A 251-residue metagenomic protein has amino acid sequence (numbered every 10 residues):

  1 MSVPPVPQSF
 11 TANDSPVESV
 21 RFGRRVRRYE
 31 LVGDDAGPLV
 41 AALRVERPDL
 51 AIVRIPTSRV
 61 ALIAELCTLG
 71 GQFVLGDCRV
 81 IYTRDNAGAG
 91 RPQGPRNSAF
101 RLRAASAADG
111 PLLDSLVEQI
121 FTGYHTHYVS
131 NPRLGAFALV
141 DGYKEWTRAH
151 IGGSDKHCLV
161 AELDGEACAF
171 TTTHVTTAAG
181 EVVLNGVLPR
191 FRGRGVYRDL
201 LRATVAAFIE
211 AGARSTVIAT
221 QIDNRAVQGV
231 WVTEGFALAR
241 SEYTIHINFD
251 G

Functional and structural regions predicted by a protein language model:
M1-R27, R84-A108, G251: Conserved N-terminal entry element of GNAT/NAT acetyltransferase domains
R24-R27, R96-F137: Short amphipathic alpha-helix that is part of the acyltransferase structural core
E30-P111, E242-I247: Acyl-donor-binding surface of acyltransferase catalytic domains
D35-L43, L184-V187, G193-E210, G229-T233: Conserved acetyl-CoA-binding loop-helix of GNAT-fold acetyltransferases
E46-T57, A179, F208-T220: Conserved GNAT acetyl-CoA-binding A-motif
V53-A61, L188-P189, I218-Q228, H246-F249: Conserved beta-strand-loop-alpha-helix junction that forms the acyl-donor binding cleft
S58-L75, R194, R198, I222-R240: Conserved active-site alpha-helix within GNAT-family acetyltransferase domains
H127-G180, L184-V187: A conserved beta-strand-loop-helix scaffold within acyl/acetyltransferase catalytic domains
